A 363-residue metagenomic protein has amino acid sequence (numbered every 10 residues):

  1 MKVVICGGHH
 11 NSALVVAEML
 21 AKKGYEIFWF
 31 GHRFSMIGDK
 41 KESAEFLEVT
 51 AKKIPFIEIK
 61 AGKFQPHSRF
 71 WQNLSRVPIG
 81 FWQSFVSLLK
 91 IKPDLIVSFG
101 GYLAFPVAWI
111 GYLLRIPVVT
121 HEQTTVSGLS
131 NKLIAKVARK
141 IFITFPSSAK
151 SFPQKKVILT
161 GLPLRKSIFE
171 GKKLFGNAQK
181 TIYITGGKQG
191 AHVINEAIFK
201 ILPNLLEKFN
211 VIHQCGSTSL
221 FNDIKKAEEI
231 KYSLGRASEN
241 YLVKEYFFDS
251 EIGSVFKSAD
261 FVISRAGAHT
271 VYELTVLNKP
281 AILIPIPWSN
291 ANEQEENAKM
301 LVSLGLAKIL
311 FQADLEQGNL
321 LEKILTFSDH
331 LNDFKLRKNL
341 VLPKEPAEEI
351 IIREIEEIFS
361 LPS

Functional and structural regions predicted by a protein language model:
M1-K2, E26, Y112-E170: Active-site-proximal region of nucleotide-activated glycan assembly enzymes, centered on histidine/acidic-rich loops
I5-C6, E26-N73, F311-A313: Conserved nucleotide-sugar phosphate-binding/catalytic loop shared by glycosyltransferases and other
K22, L47, Q83-I96, L103-V119 (+1 more regions): Glycosyltransferases and closely related glycan-assembly transferases that use nucleotide-activated donors
S35-S43, K173-F261, E295-A298, L310-N319: Donor-nucleotide binding loops and adjacent catalytic segments primarily of GT-B fold Leloir glycosyltransferases
K63-L95: An amphipathic, basic-hydrophobic alpha-helix
D94-L95, F256-Y272: Acidic donor-binding loop of glycosyltransferase active sites
K308, A313-P343, L361-P362: Conserved donor-nucleotide binding/catalytic region of nucleotide-linked donor-dependent transferases
P343-S363: C-terminal alpha-helical cap of glycosyltransferases
